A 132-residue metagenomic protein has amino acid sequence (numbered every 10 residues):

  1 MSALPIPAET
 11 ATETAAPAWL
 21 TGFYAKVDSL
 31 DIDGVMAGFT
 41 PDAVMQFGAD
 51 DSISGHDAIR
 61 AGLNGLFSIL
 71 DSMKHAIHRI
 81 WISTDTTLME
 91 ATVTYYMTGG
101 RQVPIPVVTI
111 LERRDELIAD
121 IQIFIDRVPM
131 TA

Functional and structural regions predicted by a protein language model:
M1-P41: Short, low-complexity N-terminal intrinsically disordered segments enriched in polar/charged residues
S2-A11, A61-A132: A beta-strand edge to alpha-helix "cap/lid" segment located at domain peripheries
T10-T14, L30, D50-D57, Q102: Residues at secondary-structure transition points
E13-F23, Q46-A49, N64-S68, F124: Short, mixed-charge, low-aromatic patches
V27-L30, P41, A49, A119 (+1 more regions): Intrinsic-disorder/low-complexity regions
I32-T84: A solvent-exposed, acidic/Ser-Thr-rich amphipathic alpha-helical stretch
